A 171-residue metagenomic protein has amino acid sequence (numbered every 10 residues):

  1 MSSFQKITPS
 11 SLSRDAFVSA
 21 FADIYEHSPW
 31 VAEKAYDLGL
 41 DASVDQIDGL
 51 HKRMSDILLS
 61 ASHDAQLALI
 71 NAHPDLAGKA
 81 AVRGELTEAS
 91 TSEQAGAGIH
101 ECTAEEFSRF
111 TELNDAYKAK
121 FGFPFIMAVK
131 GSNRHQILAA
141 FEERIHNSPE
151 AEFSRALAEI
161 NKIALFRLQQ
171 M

Functional and structural regions predicted by a protein language model:
M1-D23: Charged, compositionally biased N-terminal leader segments and the immediate start of the first structured element
S11, E33-L113, I163-M171: Aromatic-anchored, charged helix-turn/loop surface patch used as a conserved interaction hotspot
A20, P29-V31, L59: Domain-wide signal for the mature, well-folded portions of proteins, strongly enriched in nucleus-encoded organellar
Y25, P29, Q169-Q170: Residues lining hydrophobic/aromatic ligand-binding pockets adjacent to catalytic sites
S28-P29, A35, F125: Residue-level signal for inorganic ion chemistry
W30, L40-S43, N133-I137: Short helix-capping/linker segments at secondary-structure and domain boundaries
C102-M171: C-terminal non-catalytic interaction appendages of large macromolecular assemblies
